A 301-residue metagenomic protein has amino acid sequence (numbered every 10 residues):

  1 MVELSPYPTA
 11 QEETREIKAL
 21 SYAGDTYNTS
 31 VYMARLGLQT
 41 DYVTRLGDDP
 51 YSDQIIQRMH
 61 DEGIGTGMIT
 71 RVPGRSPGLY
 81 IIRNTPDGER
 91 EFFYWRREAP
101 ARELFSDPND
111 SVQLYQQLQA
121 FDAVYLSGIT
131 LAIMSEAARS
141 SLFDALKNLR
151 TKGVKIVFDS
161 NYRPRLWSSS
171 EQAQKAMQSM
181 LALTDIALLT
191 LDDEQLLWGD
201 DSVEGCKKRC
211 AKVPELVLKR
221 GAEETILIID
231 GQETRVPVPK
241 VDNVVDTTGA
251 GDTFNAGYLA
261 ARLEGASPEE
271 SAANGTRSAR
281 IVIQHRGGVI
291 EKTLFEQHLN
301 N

Functional and structural regions predicted by a protein language model:
M1-G65: Glycine-rich phosphate/adenosyl-contacting loop at the front of the ribokinase-like
M33, T190, G251: Short, conserved phosphate/pyrophosphate- and ester-handling motifs at nucleotide-, phospho-/glycolipid
A34, H60, K147-T151, L181 (+1 more regions): Anion (oxyanion) recognition and catalysis
Q39-I129, L299-N301: Conserved N-terminal subdomain of the carbohydrate kinase-like
A101-R102, L131-S140, R165-E171, L197: Active-site glycine- and acidic-residue-rich loops that bind and position anionic ligands or nucleotide-like cofactors
A123-Y125, V157, L188, V217: Structural motif
N148, G199-N301: Conserved phosphate-binding/catalytic region of the ribokinase-like
K152, Y162-E233: Conserved phosphate/ATP/ADP-binding segment of small-molecule kinases
